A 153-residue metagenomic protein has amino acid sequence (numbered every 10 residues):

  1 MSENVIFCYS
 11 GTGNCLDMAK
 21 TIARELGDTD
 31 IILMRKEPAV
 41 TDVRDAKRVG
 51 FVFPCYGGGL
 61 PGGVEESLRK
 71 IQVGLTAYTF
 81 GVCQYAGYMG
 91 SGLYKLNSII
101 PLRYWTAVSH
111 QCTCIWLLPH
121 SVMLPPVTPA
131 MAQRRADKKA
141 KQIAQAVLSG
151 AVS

Functional and structural regions predicted by a protein language model:
S2-V5, N14, R24-S153: FMN-binding flavodoxin-like domain, especially the glycine-rich phosphate-binding loop
G13-A19: Short N-terminal binding/cap micro-motifs at the start of the first secondary-structure element
